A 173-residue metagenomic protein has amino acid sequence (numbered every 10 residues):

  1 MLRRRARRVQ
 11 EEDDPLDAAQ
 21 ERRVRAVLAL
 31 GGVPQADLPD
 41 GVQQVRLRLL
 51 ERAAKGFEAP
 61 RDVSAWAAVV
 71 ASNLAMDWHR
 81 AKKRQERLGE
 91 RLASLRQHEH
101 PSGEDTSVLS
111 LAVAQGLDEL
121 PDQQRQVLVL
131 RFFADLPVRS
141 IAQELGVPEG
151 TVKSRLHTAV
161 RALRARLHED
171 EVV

Functional and structural regions predicted by a protein language model:
M1-A29, Q35-V42, L50-A53: A short, charge-rich alpha-helical start-of-domain segment used by transcription regulators
Q20-E21, G31, V129-P137: Short helix-capping/turn signature of helix-turn-helix
L28-L30, P34, A112-P121: Short amphipathic alpha-helical boundary/capping segments
D40-L47, E51, R61-N73: Structural recognition of an alpha-helix C-terminal capping motif at a helix-to-coil junction
K55, V69-E90, E99, T106 (+1 more regions): Arg/Lys-rich amphipathic alpha helix in sigma70-family domain 2
S72, M76, R139, L145-D170: DNA-recognition helix of helix-turn-helix
K82, A93-D118: Acidic, proline/glycine-rich intrinsically disordered inter-domain spacer in sigma factors
D118, D122, Q126, A134-T151: Helix-turn-helix DNA-binding module
